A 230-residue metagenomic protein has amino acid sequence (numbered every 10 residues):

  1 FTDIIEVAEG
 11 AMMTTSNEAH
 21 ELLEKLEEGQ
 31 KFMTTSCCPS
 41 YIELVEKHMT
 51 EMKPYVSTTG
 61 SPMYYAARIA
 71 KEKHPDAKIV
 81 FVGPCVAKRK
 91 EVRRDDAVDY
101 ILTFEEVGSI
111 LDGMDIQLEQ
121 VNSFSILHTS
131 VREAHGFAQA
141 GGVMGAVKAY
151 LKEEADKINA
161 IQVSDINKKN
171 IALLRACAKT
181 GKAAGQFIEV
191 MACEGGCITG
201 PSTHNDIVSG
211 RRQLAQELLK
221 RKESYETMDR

Functional and structural regions predicted by a protein language model:
F1-R230: Iron-sulfur-associated redox domains of electron-transfer enzymes in respiratory and anaerobic energy metabolism
